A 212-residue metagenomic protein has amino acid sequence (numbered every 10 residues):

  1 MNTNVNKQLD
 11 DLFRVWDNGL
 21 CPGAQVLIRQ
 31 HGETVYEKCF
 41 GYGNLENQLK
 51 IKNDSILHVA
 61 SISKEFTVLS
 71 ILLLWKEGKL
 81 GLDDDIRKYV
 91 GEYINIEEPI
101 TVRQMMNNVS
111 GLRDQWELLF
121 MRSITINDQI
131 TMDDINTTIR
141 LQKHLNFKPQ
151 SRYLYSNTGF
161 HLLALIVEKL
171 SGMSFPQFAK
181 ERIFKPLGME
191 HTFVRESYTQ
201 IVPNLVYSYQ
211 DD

Functional and structural regions predicted by a protein language model:
N2-V59, G81-D84, T137-K143, T199: Short, conserved catalytic-motif segment at the N-terminal edge
E33, E97-D212: Short, surface-exposed loop or secondary-structure junction motifs that flank catalytic or metal-binding residues
Y42-N44, D85-E92, L119-I124, Y198: Short linear capping/connector segments at secondary-structure termini
L57-A60, Y153-Y155: Catalytic tyrosine of NAD(P)H-dependent dehydrogenase/reductases that use a Tyr as the general acid/base
K64: Short, conserved phosphate/pyrophosphate- and ester-handling motifs at nucleotide-, phospho-/glycolipid
T67: Active/ligand-binding-proximal structured segments within catalytic/core domains that scaffold catalytic residues
L82-I96, P186-L187: Short, glycine/proline-biased beta-turn/loop segments that scaffold the active-site neighborhood
